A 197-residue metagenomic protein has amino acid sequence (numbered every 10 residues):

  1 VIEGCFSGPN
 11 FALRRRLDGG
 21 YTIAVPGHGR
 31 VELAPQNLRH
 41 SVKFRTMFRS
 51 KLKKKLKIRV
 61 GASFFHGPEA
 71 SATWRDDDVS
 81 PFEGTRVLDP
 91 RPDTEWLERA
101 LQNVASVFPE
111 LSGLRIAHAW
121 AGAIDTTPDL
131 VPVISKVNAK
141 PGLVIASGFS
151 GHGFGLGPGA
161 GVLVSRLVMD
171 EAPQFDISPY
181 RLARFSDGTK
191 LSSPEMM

Functional and structural regions predicted by a protein language model:
V1-A72, E83-T94, R99-L111, S193-M197: Flavin-dependent oxidoreductases
E3-C5, G113-A117, Q174-D176: Acidic/polar loop patches that form or flank catalytic/metal-binding clefts of enzymes that bind anionic ligands
C5, R15, F108, T126 (+2 more regions): A generic structural signal for short, solvent-exposed coil/turn residues that cap or connect secondary-structure
R15, I23-G27, V60, G67-E69 (+5 more regions): Pocket-edge structural micro-motifs
D76-F82: Short, basic/glycine-rich phosphate-binding loops at helix/coil junctions that contact nucleotide phosphates
P92, W96-G151: A glycine-rich dinucleotide-binding beta-alpha-beta segment and adjacent secondary-structure elements that constitute
D129-M197: C-terminal lid/capping helical subdomain adjacent to the catalytic/cofactor pocket in oxidative enzymes
